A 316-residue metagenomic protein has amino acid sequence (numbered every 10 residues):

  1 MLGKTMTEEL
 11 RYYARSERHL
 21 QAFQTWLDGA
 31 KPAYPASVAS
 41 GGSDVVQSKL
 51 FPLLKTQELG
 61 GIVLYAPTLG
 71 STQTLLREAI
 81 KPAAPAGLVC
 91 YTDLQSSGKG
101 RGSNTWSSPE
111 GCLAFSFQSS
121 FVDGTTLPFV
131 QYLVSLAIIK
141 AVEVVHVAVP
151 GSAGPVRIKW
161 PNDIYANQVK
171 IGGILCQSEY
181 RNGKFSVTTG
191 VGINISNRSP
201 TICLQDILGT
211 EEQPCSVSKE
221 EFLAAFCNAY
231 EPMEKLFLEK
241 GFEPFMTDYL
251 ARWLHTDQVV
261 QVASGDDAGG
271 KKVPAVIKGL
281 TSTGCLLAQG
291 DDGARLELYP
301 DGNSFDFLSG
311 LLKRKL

Functional and structural regions predicted by a protein language model:
M1-G151, P214, L311-L316: N-terminal lobe of the biotin/lipoate ligase/transferase fold
I62-V63, G87-V89, L113, R157 (+3 more regions): Structural motif
A137-N182, V191-G192, N197: Acidic (Asp/Glu) carboxylate-rich active-site/surface patches
G183-Q213: Short, acidic (Asp/Glu-rich) active-site segment that either coordinates a divalent metal cofactor
Q213-V273, K278, L308-L316: Conserved, helical-rich catalytic subdomain that frames metal- and/or nucleotide-binding sites in enzyme alpha/beta
C285-G290: SH3/SH3-like beta-barrel fold
D291-L316: Structured surface patches comprising rigid loops and adjacent beta-strands/short helices at the edges of well-ordered
